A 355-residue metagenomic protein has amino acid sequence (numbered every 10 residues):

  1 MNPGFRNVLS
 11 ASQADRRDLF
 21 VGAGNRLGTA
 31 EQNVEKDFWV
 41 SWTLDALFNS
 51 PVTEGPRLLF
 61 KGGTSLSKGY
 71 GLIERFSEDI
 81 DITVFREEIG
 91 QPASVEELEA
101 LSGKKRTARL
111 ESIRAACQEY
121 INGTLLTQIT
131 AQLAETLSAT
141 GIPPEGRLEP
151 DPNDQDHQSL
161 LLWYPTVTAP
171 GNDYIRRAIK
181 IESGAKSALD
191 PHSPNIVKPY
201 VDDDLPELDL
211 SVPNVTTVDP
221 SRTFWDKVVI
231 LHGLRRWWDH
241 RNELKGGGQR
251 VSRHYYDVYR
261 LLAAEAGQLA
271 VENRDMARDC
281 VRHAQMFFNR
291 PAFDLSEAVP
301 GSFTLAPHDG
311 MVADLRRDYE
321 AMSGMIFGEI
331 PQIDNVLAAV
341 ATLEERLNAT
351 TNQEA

Functional and structural regions predicted by a protein language model:
M1-L58, Y70-E74, V84-A355: Structured mid-to-C-terminal alpha-helical surface segments
F60-T64: Glycine-rich beta-strand-to-loop/alpha-helix junction loops that act as flexible
S67: Betabetaalpha-Me/HNH-type nuclease active-site subdomain
